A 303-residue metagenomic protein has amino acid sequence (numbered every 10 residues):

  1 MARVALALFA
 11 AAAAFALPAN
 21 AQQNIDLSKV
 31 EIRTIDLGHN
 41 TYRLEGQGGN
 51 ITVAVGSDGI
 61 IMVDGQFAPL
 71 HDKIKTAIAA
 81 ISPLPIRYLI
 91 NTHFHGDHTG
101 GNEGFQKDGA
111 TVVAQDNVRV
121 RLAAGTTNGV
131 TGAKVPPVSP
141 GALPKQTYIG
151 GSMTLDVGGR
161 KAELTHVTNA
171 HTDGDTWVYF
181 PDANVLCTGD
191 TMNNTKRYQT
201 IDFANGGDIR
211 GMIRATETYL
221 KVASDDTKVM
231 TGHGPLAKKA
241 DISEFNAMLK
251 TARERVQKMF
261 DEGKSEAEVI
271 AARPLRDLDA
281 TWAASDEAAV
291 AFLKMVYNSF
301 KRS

Functional and structural regions predicted by a protein language model:
R3-A16: Bacterial N-terminal signal peptides
L8, P18-Q23, K221-D226, P235-S303: Accessory terminal helices/loops
A21-H39: Short N-terminal segments immediately surrounding and downstream of signal-peptide cleavage
R33-I78, T176-F180, N184-D190: Conserved beta-strand hairpin/beta-sheet module of binuclear metal-dependent hydrolase folds, prominently
T34, S57-I61, P69-V113: Active-site metal-binding motif and surrounding structural segment of the metallo-beta-lactamase
D36, V118-V167, T172-D173, D182 (+2 more regions): Metallo-beta-lactamase
N40, A54, D64, I78 (+10 more regions): Divalent metal-coordination and catalytic microenvironments
G59-I61, F67-P69, T154, K161 (+2 more regions): Metallo-beta-lactamase
